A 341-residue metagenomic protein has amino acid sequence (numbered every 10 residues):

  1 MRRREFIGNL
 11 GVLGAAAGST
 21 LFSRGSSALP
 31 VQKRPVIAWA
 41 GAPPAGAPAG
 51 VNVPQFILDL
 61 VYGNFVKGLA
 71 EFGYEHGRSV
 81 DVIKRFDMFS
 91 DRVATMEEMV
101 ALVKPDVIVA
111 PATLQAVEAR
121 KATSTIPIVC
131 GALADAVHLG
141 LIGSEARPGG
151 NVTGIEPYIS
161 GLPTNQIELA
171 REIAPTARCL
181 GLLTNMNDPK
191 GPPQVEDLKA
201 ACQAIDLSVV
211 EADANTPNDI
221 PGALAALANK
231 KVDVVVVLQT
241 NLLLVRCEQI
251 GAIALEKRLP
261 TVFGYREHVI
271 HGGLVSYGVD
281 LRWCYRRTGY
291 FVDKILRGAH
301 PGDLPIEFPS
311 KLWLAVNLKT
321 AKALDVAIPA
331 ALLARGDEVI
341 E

Functional and structural regions predicted by a protein language model:
M1-E341: Short hydrophobic alpha-helices and adjacent helix-cap/hinge residues
